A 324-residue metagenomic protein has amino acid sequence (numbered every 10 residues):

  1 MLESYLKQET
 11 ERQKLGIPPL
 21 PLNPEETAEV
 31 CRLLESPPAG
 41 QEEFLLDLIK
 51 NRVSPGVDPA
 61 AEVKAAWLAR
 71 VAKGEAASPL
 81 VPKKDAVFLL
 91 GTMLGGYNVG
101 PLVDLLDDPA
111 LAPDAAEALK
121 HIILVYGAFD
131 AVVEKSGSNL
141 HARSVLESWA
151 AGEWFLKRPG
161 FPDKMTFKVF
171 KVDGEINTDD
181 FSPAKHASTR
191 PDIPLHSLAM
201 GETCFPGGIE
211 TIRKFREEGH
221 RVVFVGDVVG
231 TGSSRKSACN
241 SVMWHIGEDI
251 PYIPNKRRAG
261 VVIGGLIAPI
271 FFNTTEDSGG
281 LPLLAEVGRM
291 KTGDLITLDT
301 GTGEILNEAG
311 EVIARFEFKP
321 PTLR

Functional and structural regions predicted by a protein language model:
L2-C31, S36: Amphipathic alpha-helical packing elements
P24-L33, P55-G74, M93-D107, L124-S136: Amphipathic alpha-helical scaffolding segments comprising HEAT/armadillo-like alpha-solenoid repeats
P37, Q41, P55-G56, P82-L89 (+2 more regions): Ligand-binding pocket scaffold of soluble enzyme catalytic domains
A39, A76-V81, G96, D108-P113: Alpha-helix N-cap/helix-start positions at coil->helix boundaries
A39-K64: An N-terminal, globular interaction/scaffold subdomain
Q41-L45, I49, P82-A86, A115-L119 (+1 more regions): Conserved hydrophobic register position within alpha-solenoid helical repeats
L46-V53, G91, D107, K120: Structural signature of alpha-helical solenoid repeat scaffolds
N98, D107, A115-R324: Fe-S-dependent hydro-lyases/dehydratases of central metabolism
